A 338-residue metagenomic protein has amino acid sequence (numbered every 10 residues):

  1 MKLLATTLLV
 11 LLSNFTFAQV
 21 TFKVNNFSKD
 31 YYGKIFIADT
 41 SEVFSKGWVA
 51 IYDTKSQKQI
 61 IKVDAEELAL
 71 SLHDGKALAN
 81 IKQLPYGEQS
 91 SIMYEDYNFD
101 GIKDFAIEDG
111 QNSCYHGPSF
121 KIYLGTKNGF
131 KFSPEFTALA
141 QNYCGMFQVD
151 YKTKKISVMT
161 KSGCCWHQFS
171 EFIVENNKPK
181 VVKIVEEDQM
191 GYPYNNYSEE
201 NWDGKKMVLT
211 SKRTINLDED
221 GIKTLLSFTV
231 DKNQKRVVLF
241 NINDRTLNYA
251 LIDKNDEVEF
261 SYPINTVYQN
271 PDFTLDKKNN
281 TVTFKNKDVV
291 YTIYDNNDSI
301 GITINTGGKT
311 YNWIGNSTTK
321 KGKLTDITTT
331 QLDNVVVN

Functional and structural regions predicted by a protein language model:
L4-A5, A18-Q59, D150-I222, N296-N338: Acidic, small-residue rich beta-repeat scaffolds with periodic aromatic anchors
G33-I37, N216-S261: N-terminal secretory signal peptides
T54-K55, H116-E135, E171-N176: Beta-propeller blade repeat segments, especially FG-GAP/WD-type strand-to-loop junctions in 6- to 7-bladed propeller
L68-N80, N248-K277: A low-complexity, Ser/Thr/Gly/Pro-enriched, surface-exposed linker/loop concept that marks segments flanking
L70-S91, A138-Q148, W166: Repeat-based blade/solenoid architectures
D100: Acidic carboxylate motifs that coordinate Ca2+ or other divalent cations, activating on Asp/Glu
F105-D109: Hydrophobic beta-strand segments that make up the repeating blades of beta-propeller and related beta-repeat
